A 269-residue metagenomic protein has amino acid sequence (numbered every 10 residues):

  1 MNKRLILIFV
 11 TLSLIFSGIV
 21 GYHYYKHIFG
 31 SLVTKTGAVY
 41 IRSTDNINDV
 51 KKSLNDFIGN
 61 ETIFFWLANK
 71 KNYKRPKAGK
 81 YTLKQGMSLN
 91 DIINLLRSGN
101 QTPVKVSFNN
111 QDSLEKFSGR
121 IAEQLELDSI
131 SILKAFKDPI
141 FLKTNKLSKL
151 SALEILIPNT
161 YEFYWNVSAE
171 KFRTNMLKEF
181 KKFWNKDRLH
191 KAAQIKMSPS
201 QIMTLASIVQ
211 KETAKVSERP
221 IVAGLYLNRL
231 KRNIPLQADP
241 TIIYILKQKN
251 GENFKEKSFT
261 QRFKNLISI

Functional and structural regions predicted by a protein language model:
M1-K247: Conserved catalytic or metal-liganding residues and their short signature motifs at active sites of enzymes
K247-I269: C-terminal soluble interaction/assembly domains
